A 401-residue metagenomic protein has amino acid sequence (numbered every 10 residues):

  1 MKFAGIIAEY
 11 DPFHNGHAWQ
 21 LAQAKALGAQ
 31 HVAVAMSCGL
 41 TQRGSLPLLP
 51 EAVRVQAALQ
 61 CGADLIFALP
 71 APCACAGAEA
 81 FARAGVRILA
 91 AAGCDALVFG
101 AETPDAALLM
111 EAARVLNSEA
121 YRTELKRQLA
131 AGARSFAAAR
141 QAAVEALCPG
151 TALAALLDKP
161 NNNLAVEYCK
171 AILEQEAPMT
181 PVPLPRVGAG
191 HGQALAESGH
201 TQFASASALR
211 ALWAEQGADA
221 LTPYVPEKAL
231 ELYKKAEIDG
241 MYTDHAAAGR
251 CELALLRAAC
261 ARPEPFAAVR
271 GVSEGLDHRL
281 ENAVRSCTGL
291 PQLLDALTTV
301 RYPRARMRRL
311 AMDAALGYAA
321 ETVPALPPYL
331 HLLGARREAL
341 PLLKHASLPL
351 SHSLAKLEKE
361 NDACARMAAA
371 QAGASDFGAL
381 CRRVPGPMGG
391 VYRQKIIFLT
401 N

Functional and structural regions predicted by a protein language model:
M1-R54: N-terminal catalytic cores of NTP/NDP-binding nucleotidyl/phosphoryl-transfer enzymes
I7-A8, T41-Q42, A58, P72-C73 (+1 more regions): Short, contiguous strand/loop micro-motifs
K25, L59, V86-A90: Non-catalytic positions within long, well-ordered alpha-helices that form the structural scaffold/packing of enzyme
A26-A29, Q56-Q60, A138-Q141, T180: Short hydrophobic/aromatic-rich motifs at helix boundaries and adjacent loops
H31-V32, L65-I66, A177: Secondary-structure boundary/capping signal
V55-P70: A glycine-rich helix N-cap at a beta->alpha junction
A68-N401: Active-site cores that bind ATP or allylic diphosphates and position pyrophosphate for catalysis
